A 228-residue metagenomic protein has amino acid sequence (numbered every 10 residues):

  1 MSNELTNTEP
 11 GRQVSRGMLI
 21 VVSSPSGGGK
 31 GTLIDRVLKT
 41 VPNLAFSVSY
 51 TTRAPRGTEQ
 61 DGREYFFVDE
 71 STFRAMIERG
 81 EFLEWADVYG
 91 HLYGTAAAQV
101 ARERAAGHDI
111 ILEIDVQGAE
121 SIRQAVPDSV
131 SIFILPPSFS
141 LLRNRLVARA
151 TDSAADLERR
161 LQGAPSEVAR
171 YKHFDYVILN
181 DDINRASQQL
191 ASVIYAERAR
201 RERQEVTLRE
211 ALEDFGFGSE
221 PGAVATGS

Functional and structural regions predicted by a protein language model:
M1-L19, P42: Extreme N-terminal, non-catalytic leader segments that precede Walker-type/kinase nucleotide-binding cores
N3-E4, T151, A169-S228: NTP-dependent small-molecule kinase module
S23-P25: P-loop (Walker A) phosphate-binding loop of NTP-binding proteins
K30: Conserved lysine of the Walker
L33-D35: Post-Walker A alpha-helix
L38-S47: Post-Walker A helix-loop "phosphate-sensing" segment adjacent to the P-loop in P-loop NTPases
S49-I110, V116-E120: ATP-dependent small-molecule kinase phosphotransfer cores that center on conserved nucleotide phosphate-binding segments
R53, G57-T58, E81, R104-D109 (+2 more regions): A glycine- and Lys/Arg-enriched "phosphate-lid" helix/loop adjacent to the NTP-binding pocket of small-molecule kinases
